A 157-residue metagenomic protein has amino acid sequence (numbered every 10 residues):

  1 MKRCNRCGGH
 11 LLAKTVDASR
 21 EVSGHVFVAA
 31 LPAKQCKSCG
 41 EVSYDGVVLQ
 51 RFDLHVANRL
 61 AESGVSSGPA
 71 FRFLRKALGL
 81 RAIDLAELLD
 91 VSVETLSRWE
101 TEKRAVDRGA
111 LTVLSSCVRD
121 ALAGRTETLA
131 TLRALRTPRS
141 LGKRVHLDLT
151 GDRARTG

Functional and structural regions predicted by a protein language model:
M1-V65, A123-G157: N-terminal flexible/basic segments that precede or flank functional cores
S67, L78: Flexible coil/turn residues that form the inter-helical turn or adjacent wing/linker of helix-turn-helix
F71, A82, V93: Helix-turn-helix DNA-binding elements, focusing on the entry/boundary residues of the two helices that contact DNA
A77, L88: Residues within the alpha-helical elements of helix-turn-helix
I83-E87: Short alpha-helical "recognition helix" segments of helix-turn-helix
D90-V106: Recognition helix of helix-turn-helix/homeodomain-like DNA-binding domains that insert into the DNA major groove
K103-S115: Short, basic-rich loop-to-helix N-cap that marks the start of a DNA-contacting helix
C117-L122: Short, basic amphipathic alpha-helical segments that act as recognition/interaction helices in nucleic-acid-binding
